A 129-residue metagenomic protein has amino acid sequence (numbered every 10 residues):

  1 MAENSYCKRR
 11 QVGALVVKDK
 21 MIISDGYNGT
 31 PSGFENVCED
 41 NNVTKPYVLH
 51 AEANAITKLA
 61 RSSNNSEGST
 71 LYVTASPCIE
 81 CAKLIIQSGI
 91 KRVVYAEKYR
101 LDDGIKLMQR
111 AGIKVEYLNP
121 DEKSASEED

Functional and structural regions predicted by a protein language model:
M1-D129: Zinc-dependent deaminase catalytic domain
